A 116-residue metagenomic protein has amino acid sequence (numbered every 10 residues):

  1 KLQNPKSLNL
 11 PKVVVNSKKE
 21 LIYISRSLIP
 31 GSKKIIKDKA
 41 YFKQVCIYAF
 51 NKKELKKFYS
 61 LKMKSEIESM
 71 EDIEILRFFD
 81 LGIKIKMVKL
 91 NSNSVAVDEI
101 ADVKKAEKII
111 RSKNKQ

Functional and structural regions predicted by a protein language model:
K1-K64: Conserved core of the sugar-phosphate nucleotidyltransferase
K39-Q116: Conserved alpha/beta core of the MobA/IspD/sugar-nucleotide pyrophosphorylase nucleotidyltransferase superfamily
